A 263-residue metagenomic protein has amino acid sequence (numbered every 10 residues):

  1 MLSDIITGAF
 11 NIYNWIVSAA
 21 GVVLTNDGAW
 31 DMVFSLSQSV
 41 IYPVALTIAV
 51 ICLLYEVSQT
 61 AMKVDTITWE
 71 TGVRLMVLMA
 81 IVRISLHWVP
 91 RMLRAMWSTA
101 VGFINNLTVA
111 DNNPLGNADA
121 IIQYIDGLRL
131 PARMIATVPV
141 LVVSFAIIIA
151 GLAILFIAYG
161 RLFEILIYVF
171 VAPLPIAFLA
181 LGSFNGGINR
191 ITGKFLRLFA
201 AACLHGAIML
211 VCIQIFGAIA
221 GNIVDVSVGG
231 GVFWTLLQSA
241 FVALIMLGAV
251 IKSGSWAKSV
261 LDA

Functional and structural regions predicted by a protein language model:
M1-A49: Binding/recognition "hotspot" determinant
V33-Y42, V77, L93, D126-R129 (+2 more regions): Alpha-helical membrane-interface segments at transmembrane helix boundaries
Y42-L54, V142-I149: Hydrophobic alpha-helical transmembrane segments
A45, S58, V73, V77 (+6 more regions): Short, well-ordered alpha-helical packing segments
I48-A80, V171-G187: Hydrophobic transmembrane alpha-helix segments characteristic of membrane transport and insertion machinery
D65-V89, T192-A202, A257: Alpha-helical transmembrane segments and their helix-start/interface "positive-inside/aromatic belt" motifs in integral
I81-P173, A202, G206-D262: Non-cytosolic segments of integral membrane proteins
A177-R197, G229, S259-L261: Alpha-helical transmembrane segments
